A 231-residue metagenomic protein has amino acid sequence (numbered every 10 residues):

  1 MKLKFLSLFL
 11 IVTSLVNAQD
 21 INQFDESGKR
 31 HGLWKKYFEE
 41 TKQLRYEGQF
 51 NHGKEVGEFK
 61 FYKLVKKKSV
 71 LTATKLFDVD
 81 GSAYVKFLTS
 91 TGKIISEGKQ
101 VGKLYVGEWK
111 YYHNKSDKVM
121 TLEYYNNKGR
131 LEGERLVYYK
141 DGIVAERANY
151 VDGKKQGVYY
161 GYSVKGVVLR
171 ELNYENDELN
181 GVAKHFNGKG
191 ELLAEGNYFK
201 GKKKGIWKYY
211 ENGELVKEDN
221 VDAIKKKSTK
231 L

Functional and structural regions predicted by a protein language model:
M1-N22: Bacterial Sec-dependent N-terminal signal peptides
N17-L231: Glycine/tyrosine- and acidic-biased, solvent-exposed loop/turn segments at the edges of beta-strands
